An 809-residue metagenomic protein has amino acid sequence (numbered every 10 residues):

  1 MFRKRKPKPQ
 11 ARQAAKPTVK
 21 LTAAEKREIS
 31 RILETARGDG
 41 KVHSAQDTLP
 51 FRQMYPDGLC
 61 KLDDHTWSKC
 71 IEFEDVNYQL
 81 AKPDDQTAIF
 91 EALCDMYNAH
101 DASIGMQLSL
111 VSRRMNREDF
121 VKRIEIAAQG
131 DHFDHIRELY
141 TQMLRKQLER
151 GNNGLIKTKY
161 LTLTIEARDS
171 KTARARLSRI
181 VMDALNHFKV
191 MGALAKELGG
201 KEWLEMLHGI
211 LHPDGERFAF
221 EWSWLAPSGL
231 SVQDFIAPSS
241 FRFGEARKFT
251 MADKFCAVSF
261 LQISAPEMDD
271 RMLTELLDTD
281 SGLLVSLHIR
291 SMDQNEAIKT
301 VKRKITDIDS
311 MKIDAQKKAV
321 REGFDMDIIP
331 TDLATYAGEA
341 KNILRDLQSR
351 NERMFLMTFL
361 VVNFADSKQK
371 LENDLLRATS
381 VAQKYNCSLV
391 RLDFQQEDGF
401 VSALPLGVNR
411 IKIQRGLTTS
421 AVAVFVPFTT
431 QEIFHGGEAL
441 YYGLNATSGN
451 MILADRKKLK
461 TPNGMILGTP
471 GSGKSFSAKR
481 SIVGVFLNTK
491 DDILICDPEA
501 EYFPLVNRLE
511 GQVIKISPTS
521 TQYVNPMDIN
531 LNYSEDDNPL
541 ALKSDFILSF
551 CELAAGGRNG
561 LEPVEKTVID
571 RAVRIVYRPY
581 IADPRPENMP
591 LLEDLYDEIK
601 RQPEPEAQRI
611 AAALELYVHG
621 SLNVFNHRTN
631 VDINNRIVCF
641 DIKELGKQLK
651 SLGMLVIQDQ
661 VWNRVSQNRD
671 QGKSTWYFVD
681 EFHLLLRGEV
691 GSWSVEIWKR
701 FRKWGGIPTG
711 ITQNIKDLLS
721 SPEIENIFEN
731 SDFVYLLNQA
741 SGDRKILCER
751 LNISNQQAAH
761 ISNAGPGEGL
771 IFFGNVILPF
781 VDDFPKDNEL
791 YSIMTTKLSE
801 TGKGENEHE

Functional and structural regions predicted by a protein language model:
M1-T430: Extended, folded cores of ATP/NTP-driven motor/assembly subunits in large transport and secretion machines
V76, P83-A102, R113, L277 (+10 more regions): P-loop NTPase motor domains
I466: Hydrophobic anchor at the beta1->P-loop junction of P-loop NTPases
K474: Conserved lysine of the Walker
S477: Hydrophobic positions on the alpha1 helix immediately C-terminal to the Walker A/P-loop
G484-L494: Post-Walker A helix-loop "phosphate-sensing" segment adjacent to the P-loop in P-loop NTPases
E510-I514, E723-L736: A short helix-turn-beta junction within AAA+ P-loop NTPase domains corresponding to the substrate/partner-engaging
L751-E807: Conserved P-loop NTPase
